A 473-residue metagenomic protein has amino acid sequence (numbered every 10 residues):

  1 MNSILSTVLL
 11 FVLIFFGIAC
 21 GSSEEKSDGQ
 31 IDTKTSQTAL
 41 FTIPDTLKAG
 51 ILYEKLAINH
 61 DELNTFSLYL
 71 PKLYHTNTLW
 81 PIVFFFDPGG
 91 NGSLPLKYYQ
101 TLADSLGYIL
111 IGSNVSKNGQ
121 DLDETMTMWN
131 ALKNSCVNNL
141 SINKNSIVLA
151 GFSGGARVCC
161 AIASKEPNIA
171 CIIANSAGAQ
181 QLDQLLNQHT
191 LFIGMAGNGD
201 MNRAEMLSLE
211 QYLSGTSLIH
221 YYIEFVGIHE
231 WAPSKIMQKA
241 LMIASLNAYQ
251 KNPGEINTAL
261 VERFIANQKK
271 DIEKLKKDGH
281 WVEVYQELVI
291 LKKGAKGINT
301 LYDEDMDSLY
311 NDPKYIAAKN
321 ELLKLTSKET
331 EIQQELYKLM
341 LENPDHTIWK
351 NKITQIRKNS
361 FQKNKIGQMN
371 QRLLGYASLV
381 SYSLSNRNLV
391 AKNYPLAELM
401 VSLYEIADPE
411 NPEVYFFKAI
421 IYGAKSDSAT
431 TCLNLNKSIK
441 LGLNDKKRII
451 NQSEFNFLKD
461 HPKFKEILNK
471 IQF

Functional and structural regions predicted by a protein language model:
C20-L79, L322: A domain-start/cap signature at the N-terminus of enzymes
L73-L79, L122-S153, R157: Gly/Ser-rich "nucleophile elbow"/oxyanion-hole loop immediately N-terminal to the catalytic nucleophile in hydrolases
N77-G89: Short beta-strand element of the alpha/beta-hydrolase
L94-I111: Short amphipathic alpha-helix adjacent to the substrate-entry channel of hydrolases
C136-N139, N145-T190: Primarily recognizes the serine-hydrolase "nucleophile elbow" in alpha/beta-hydrolase and SGNH/GDSL folds
F192-G197: Short beta-strand/loop motif that positions the catalytic acidic residue of the alpha/beta-hydrolase fold
S214, L218-K292, I298-K314: C-terminal catalytic histidine-bearing segment of alpha/beta-hydrolase fold enzymes
E342-R357, F361-L433, K437: Alpha-helical adaptor scaffolds
